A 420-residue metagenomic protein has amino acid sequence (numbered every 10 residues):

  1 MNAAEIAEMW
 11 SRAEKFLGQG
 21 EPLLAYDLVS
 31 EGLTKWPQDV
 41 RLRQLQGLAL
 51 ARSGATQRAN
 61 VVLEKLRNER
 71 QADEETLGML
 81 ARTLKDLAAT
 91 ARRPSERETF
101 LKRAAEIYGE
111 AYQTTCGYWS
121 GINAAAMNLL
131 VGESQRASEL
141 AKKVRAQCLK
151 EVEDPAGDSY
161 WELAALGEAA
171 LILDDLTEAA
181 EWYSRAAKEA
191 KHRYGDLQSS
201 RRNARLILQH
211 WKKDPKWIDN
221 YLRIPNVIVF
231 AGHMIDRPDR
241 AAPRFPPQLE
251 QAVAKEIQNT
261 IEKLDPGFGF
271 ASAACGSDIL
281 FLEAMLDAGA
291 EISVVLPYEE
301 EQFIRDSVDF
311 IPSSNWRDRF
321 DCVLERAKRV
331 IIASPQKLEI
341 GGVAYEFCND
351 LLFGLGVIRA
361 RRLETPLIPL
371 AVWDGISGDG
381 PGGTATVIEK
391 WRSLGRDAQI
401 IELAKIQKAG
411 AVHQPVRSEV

Functional and structural regions predicted by a protein language model:
N2-E31, A89-T90: Alpha-helical segment of the N-proximal tetratricopeptide repeat
A3-A7, L23, E98, K102 (+1 more regions): Amphipathic alpha-helical repeat elements characteristic of tetratricopeptide repeat
A4, G20-L24, G54, T115-C116 (+2 more regions): Short helix-adjacent coil turns
E8, L42, T76, S120-G121 (+2 more regions): TPR alpha-solenoid repeat register
S11, L45, M79, T83-D86 (+5 more regions): "A position-specific structural signal for the A-helix of alpha-solenoid helical repeats
Y26-D27, N60, E98, A105 (+4 more regions): Conserved positions within tetratricopeptide repeat
K35, D39, L45-G117, G121-L149 (+1 more regions): Acidic/glycine-enriched connector segments
S134, R145-G157, A164-A165, A169-I224: Long, compositionally biased charged/polar accessory segments in the mid-to-C-terminal portions of proteins
